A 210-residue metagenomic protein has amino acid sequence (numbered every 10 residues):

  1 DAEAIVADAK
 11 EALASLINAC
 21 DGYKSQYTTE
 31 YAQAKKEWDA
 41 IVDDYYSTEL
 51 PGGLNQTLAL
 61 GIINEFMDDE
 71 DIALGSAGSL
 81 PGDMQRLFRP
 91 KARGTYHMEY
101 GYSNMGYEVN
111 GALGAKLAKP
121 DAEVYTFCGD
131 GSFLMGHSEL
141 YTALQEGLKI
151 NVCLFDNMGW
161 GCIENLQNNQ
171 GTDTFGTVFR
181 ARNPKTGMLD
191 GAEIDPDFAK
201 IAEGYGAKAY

Functional and structural regions predicted by a protein language model:
D1-A34: Glycine-rich, acidic loop regions that bind phosphate or pyrophosphate groups
A4-I5, L13-L16, D83, L87-Y210: Thiamine diphosphate
A9, G78, M158: Flexible loop residues that form catalytic and substrate-binding hotspots at small-molecule/glycan-binding clefts
A19-Q26, Q33-K36, A40, L60-N64 (+1 more regions): Structural signature of the thiamine diphosphate
Y27-E49, A115, N157-N169: Charged, low-complexity, helix-prone segments enriched in Lys/Glu/Asp/Gln
K35-D121: Active-site diphosphate/adenylate-binding microenvironment
